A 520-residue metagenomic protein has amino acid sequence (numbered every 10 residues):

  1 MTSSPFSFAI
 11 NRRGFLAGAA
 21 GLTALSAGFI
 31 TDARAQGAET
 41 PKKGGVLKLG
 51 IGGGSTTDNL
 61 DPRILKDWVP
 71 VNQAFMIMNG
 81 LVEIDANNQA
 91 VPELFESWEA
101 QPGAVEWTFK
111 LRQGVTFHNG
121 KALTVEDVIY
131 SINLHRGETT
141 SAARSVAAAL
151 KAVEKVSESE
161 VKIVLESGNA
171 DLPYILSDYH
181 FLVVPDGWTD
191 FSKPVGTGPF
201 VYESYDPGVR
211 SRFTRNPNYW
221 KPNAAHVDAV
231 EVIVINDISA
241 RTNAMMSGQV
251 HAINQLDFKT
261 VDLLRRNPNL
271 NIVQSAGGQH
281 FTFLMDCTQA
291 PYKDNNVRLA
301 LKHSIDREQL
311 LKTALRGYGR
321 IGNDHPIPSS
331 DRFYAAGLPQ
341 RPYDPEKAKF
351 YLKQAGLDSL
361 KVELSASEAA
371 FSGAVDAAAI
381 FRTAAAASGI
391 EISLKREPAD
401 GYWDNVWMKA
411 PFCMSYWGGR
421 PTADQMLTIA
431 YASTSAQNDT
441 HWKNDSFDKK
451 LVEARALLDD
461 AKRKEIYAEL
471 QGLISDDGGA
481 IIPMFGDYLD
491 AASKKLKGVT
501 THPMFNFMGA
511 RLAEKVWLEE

Functional and structural regions predicted by a protein language model:
G50-P102, N133, V195-T197: N-terminal lobe/hinge region of extracytoplasmic solute-binding protein
D85-Q89, Y174-A229, D237-S239, E346 (+2 more regions): Gly/Pro-rich hinge or "lid" segments in bacterial periplasmic/extracellular proteins
K110, A143-D186: Surface-exposed binding/hinge segments that line and control ligand-binding clefts or catalytic entry sites
G137, T260-L263, T288-D331, G373-A377 (+1 more regions): Periplasmic-binding protein-like
N218-L263, R382-T383, E391: Ligand-site clamp/hinge motif
I321-Q354, F371-V375: Structural transition elements
A387, E391-Y402, T428-K494, E519-E520: Extracytoplasmic/peripheral linker and loop segments enriched in polar/acidic and small residues with frequent Thr/Pro
A492-E520: Long beta-strand-rich cores associated with HINT superfamily self-processing modules
